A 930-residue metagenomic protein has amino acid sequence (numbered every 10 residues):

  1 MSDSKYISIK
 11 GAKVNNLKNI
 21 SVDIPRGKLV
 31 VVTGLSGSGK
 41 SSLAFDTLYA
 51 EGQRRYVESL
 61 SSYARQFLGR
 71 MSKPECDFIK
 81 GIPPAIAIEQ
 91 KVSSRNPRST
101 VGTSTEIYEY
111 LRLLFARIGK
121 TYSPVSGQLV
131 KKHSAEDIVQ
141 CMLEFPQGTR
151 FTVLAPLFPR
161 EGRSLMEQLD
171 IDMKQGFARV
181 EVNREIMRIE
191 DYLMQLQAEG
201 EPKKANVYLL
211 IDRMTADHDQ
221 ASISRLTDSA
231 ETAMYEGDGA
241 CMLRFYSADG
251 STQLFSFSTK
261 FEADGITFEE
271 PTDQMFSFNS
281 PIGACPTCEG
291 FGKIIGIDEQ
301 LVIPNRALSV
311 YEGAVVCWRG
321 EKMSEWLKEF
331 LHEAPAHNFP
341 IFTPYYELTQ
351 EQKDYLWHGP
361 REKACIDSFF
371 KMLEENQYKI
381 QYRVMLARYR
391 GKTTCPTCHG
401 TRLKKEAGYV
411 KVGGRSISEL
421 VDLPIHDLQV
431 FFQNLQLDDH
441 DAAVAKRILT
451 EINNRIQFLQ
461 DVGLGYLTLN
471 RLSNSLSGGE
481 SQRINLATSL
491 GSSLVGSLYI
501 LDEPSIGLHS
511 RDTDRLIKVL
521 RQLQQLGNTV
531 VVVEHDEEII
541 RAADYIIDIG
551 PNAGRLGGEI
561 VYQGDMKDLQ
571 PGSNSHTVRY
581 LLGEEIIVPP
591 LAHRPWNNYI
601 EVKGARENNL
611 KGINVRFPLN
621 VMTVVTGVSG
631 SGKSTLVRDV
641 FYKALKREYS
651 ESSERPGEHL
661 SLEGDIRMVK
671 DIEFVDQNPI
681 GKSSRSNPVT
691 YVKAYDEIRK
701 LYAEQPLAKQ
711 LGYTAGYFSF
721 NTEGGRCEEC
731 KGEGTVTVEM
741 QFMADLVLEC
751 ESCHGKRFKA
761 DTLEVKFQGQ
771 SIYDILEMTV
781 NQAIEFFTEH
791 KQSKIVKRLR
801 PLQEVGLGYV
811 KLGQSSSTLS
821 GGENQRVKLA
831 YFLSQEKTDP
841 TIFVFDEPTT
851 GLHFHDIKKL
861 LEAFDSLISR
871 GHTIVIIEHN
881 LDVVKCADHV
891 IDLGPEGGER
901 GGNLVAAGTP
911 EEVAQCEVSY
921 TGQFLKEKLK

Functional and structural regions predicted by a protein language model:
M1-K930: Conserved phosphate-binding elements of NTP-dependent enzyme cores
